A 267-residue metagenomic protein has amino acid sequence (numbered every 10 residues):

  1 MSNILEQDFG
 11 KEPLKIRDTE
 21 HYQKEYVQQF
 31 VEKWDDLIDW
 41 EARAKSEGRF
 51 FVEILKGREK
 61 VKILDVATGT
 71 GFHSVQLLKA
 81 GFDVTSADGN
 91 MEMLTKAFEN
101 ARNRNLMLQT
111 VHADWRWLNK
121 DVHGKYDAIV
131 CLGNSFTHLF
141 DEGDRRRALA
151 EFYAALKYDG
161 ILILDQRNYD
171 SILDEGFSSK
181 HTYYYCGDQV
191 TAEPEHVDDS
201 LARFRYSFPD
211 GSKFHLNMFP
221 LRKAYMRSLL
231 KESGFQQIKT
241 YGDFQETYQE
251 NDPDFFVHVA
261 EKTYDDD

Functional and structural regions predicted by a protein language model:
S2-E59: Conserved class I S-adenosyl-L-methionine
K60-A67: Conserved class I S-adenosyl-L-methionine
F72-L118: Class I SAM-dependent methyltransferase SAM/SAH-binding core
K120-A128: A short acidic, Gly/Pro-enriched loop at the edge of an enzyme's catalytic core that lines a small-molecule cofactor
D127-G143: A short SAM/SAH-binding and catalytic strip from SAM-dependent methyltransferases
R146-Y158: A short glycine-rich, Lys/Arg-flanked "PGG" loop and its adjoining helix->strand segment in the class I
Y158-L229: SAM-dependent methyltransferase
Y225-D267: C-terminal lobe and adjacent flexible extensions of AdoMet/dcAdoMet transferase-like proteins
